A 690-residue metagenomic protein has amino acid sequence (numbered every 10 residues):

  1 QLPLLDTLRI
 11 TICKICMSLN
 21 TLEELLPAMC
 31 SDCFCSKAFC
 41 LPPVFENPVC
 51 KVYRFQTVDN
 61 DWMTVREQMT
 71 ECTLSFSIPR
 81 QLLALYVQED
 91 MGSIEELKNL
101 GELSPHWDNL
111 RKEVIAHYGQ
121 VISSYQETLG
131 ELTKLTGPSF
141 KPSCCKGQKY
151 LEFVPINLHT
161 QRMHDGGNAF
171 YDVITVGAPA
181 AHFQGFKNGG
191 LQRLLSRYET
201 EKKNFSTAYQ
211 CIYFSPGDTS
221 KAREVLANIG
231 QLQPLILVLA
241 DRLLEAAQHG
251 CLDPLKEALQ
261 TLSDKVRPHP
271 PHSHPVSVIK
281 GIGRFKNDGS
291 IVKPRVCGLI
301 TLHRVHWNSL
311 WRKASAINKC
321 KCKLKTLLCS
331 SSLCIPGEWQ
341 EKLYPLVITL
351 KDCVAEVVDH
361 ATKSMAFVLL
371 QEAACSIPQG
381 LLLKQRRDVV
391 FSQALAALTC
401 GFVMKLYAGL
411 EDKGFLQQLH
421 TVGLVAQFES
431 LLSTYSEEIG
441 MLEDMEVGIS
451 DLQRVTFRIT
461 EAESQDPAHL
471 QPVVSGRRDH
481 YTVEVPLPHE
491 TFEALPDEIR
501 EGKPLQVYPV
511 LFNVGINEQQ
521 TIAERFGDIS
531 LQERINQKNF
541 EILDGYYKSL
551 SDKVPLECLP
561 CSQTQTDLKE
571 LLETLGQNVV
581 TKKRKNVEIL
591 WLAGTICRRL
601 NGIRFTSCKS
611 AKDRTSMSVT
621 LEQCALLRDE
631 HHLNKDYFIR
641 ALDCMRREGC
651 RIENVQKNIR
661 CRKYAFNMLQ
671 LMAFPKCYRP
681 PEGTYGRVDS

Functional and structural regions predicted by a protein language model:
Q1-L470, V474-L487, K503-Q506: Extended low-complexity, intrinsically disordered and solenoidal helical-scaffold regions
I122, A222, L252, V425 (+6 more regions): Generic preference for well-ordered alpha-helical elements
E127, T261, Q465, P472 (+5 more regions): Intrinsically disordered, low-complexity transcriptional activation domains of eukaryotic transcription factors
A181, K612-D613, Q623-C624: Conserved beta-strand elements of beta-rich interaction domains across eukaryotes, especially beta-propellers
L432-E438, L452, T456-I459, E463-R599: Cysteine-based protein phosphatase catalytic domain of the PTP/DSP
D497, E524-D528, K553, K609-S610 (+2 more regions): Short coil/turn segments at secondary-structure boundaries
L571-F605, M617-S690: Cysteine-dependent PTP/DSP-like catalytic domain, specifically the C-terminal lobe
T581, S610-D613: Alpha-helix capping and helix-loop boundary segments enriched in small/acidic/polar residues
